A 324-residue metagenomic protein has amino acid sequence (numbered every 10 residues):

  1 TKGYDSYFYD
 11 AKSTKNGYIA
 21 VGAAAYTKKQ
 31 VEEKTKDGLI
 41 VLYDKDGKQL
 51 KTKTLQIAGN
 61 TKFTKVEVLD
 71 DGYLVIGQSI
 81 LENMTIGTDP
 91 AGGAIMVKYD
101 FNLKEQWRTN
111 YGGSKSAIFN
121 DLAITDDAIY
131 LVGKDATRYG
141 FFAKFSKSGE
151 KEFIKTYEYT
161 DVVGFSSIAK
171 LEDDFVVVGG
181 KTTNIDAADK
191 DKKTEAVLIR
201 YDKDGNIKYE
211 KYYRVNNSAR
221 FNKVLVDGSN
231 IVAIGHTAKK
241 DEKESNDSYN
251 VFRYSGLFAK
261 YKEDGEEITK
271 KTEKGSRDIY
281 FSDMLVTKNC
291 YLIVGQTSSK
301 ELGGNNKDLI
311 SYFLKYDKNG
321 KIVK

Functional and structural regions predicted by a protein language model:
T1-K324: A sequence-level/structural motif corresponding to short, flexible coil/turn segments enriched in small polar residues
